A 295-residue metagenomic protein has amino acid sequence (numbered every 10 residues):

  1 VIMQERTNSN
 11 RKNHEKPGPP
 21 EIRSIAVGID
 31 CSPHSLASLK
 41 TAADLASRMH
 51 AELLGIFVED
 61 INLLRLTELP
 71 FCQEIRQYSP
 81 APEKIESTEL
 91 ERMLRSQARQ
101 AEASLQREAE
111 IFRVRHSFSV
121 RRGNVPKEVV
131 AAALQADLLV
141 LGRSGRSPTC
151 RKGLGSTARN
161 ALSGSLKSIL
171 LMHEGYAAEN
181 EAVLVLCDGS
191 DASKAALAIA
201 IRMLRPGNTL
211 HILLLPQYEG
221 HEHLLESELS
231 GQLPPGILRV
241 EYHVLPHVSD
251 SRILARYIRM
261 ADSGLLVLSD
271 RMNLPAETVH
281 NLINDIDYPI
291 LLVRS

Functional and structural regions predicted by a protein language model:
I2-K12, E21, S35-T41, S47 (+3 more regions): Gly/Ser-rich helix-loop-strand patches that form or flank binding pockets for ribonucleotide-derived cofactors
Q4-K84, E179-V244, S263, D285 (+1 more regions): Small/aliphatic-rich secondary-structure junction motif
A42, L105, V129, A200 (+3 more regions): Aromatic/hydrophobic pocket-lining residues that form π-stacking "cages" and hydrophobic walls in ligand
P82-R92: Short glycine/proline- and acidic residue-enriched helix-loop micro-motifs that form flexible lids or anion-recognition
L90-S96, R121: Active-site beta->alpha loop and helix N-cap motifs at the rims of alpha/beta catalytic domains
Q100-S117, G236: A structural motif corresponding to the C-terminal end of an alpha-helix and its immediate exit/capping segment
H116-S119, S147-C150, G189, Y242-P246: Short, flexible loop segments at the rims of nucleotide/cofactor-binding pockets, characterized by
V120-K127, L245-S251: Charged docking surfaces used in two-component/phosphorelay signaling
